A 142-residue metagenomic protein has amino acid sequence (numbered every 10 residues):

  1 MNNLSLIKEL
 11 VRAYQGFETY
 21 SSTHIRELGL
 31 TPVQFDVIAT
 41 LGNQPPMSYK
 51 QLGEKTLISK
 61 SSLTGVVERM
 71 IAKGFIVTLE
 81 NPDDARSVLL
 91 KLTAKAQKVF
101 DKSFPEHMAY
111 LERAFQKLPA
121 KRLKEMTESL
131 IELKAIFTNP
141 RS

Functional and structural regions predicted by a protein language model:
M1, A109, A120-S142: C-terminal regulatory/oligomerization modules of transcriptional regulators
M1-L28: N-terminal leader segment of winged-helix/HTH proteins
L4-K8, L28-A39, S61: Short alpha-helical elements of helix-turn-helix
E18, E68-E125: Charged, amphipathic alpha-helical coiled-coil/dimerization segments
Y20, D36-A39, K98: Pre-recognition alpha-helix immediately N-terminal to the DNA-recognition helix within helix-turn-helix or winged-helix
Q44-S48: Short capping segments at the starts of secondary-structure elements
Y49-K50, S61, E68, V88: Residues within helix-turn-helix
G53: The alpha-helix within a helix-turn-helix
